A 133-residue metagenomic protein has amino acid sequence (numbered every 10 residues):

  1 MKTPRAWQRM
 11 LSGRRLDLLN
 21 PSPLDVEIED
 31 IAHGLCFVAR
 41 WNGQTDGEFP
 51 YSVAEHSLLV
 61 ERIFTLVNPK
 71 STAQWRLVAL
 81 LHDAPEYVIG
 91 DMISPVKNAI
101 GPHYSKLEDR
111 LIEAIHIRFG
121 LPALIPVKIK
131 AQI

Functional and structural regions predicted by a protein language model:
M1-I133: Metal-dependent phosphohydrolase cores
